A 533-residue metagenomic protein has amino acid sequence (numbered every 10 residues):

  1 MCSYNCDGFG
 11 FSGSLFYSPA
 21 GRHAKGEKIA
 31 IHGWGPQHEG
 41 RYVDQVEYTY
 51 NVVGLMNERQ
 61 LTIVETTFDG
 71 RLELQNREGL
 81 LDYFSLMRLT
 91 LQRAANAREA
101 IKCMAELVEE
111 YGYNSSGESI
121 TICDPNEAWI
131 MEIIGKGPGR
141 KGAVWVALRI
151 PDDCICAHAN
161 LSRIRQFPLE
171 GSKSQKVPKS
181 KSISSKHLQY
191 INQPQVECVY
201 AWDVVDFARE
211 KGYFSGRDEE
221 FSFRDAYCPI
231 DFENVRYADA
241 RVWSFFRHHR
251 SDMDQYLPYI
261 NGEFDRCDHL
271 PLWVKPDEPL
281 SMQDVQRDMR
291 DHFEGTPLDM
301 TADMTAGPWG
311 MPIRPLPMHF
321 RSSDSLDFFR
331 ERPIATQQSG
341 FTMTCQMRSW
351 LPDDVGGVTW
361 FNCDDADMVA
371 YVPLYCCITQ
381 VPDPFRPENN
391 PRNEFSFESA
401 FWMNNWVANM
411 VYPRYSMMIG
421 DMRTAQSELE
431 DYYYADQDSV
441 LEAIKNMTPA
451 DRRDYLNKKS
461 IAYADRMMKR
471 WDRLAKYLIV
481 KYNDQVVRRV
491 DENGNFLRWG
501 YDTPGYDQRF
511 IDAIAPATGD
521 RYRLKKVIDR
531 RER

Functional and structural regions predicted by a protein language model:
M1-Y48, T305-P308, P312-L316, G357-P391: Active-site rim segments in enzyme catalytic domains, especially the processed small/beta chain of N-terminal
M1-Y83, C103-P279: A contiguous strand-loop segment
M87-R93: Short, well-ordered beta-strand elements within core beta-sheets of diverse protein domains
L169-E170, S185-Q193, W202, D225 (+3 more regions): Surface-exposed intrinsically disordered loops and tails
V235, V242-F328, R332-I334, Q437-A443: Accessory, solvent-exposed terminal regions and/or long lumenal/extracellular loops of proteins
G307-N446: Substrate-recognition/cap regions that form aromatic- and gly/pro-loop-enriched pockets for small-molecule ligands
L429-R533: Histidine-centered catalytic/metal-binding microenvironments
